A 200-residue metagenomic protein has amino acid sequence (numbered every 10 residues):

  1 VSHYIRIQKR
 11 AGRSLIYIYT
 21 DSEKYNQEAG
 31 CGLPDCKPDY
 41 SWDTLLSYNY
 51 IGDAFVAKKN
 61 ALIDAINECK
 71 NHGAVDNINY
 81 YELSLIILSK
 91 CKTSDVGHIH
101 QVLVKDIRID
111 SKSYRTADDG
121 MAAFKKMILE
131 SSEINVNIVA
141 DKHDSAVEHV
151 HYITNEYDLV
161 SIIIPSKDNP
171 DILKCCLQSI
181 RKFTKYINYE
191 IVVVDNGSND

Functional and structural regions predicted by a protein language model:
S2-P34, N60, T93-D95, D106-R108: Conserved donor NDP-sugar-binding/catalytic core segment of glycosyltransferases
I7, Q178-N188: Short, acidic, metal-binding catalytic loop of nucleotide-sugar glycosyltransferases
T20, Y50-G52, V56-K58, K70 (+1 more regions): A conserved catalytic-core signature of glycosyltransferases
G32-A61: A recurrent flexible, glycine/aromatic-enriched loop bordering the glycosyltransferase active site that acts as
A61, G73-D95, I99-Q101, K125: A short, conserved alpha-helix in the catalytic core of glycosyltransferases
V96-R115, F124, K142-A146: Active-site donor/metal-binding and catalytic loop motifs of nucleotide-sugar-dependent glycosylation enzymes
V104, K126-K182: N-proximal low-complexity "stem/linker" segments adjacent to membrane-targeting elements
D195-D200: A conserved acidic beta->alpha catalytic loop
